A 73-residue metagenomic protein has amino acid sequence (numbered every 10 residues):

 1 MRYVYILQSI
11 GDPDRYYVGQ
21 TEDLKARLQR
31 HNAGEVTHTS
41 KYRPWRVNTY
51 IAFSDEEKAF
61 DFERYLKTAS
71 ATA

Functional and structural regions predicted by a protein language model:
M1-T68, T72: GIY-YIG nuclease catalytic motif and its immediate N-terminal context
